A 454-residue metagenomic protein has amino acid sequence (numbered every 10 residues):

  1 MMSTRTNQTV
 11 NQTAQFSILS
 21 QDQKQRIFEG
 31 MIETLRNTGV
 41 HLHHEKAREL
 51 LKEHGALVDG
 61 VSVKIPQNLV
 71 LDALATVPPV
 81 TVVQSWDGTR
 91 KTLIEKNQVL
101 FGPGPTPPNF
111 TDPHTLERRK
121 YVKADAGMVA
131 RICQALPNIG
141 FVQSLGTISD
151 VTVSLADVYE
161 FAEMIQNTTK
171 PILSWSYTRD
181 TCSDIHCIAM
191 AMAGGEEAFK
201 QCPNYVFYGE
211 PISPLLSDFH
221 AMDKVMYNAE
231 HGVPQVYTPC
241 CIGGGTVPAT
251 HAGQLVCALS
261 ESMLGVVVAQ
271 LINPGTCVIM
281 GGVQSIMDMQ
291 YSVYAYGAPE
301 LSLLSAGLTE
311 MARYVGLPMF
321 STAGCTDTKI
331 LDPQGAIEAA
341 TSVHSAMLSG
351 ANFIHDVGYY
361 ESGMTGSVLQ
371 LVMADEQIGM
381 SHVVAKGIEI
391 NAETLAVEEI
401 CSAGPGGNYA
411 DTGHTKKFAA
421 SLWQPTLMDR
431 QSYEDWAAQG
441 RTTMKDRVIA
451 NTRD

Functional and structural regions predicted by a protein language model:
S3, L19-I27, G39-K52, D59-V61 (+4 more regions): N-terminal glycine-rich anion-binding loops that anchor highly charged ligand groups
S3-T6, S17-G30, T38, H43-L50 (+1 more regions): Catalytic-core signal marking the mid-to-C-terminal active-site face
T6-N11, K52-G55, I242, S285-D288 (+3 more regions): Short acidic (Asp/Glu) and glycine-rich catalytic loops that position anionic groups and cofactors
Q12-F16, Y291-Y296, G324-L331, Y359-Q370: Short beta-alpha connecting loops at secondary-structure transitions that line or flank enzyme active sites
Q12-Q15, M31-N37, V83-D87, V142-G146 (+1 more regions): Structural motif
K46-E117: Glycine-rich, N-terminal phosphate-binding loop and its surrounding beta-alpha-beta segment
K120-L348, N352: Helix-rich catalytic cores of soluble enzyme domains
D288, K329-L348, E361-E389: Metal-ion/cofactor- or nucleotide/acyl-coenzyme-handling active-site neighborhoods
